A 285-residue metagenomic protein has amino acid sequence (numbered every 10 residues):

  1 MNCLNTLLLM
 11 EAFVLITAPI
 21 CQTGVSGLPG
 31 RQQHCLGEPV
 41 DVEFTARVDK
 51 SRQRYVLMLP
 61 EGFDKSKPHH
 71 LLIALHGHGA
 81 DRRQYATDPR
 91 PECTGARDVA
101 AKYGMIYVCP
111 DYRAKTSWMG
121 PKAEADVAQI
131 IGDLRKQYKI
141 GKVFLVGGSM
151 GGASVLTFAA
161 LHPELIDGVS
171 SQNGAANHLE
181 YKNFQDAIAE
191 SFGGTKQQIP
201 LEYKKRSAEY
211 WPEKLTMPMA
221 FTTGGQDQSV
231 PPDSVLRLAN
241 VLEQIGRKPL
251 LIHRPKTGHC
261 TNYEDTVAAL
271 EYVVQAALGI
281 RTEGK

Functional and structural regions predicted by a protein language model:
P19-H69, P249, L270, G279-K285: A domain-start/cap signature at the N-terminus of enzymes
D64-P68, L75-S117: Short substrate-entry loop that stabilizes the transition state in hydrolases
Q84-P91, G174-W211, M217: Mobile cap/lid helix-loop segments that gate and shape the active-site cleft of serine hydrolases
W118-Q137: Alpha/beta-hydrolase active-site loop
M119, S229, L236-K285: C-terminal catalytic histidine-bearing segment of alpha/beta-hydrolase fold enzymes
K142-A187: Primarily recognizes the serine-hydrolase "nucleophile elbow" in alpha/beta-hydrolase and SGNH/GDSL folds
L215, F221-T223, D227: Short beta-strand/loop motif that positions the catalytic acidic residue of the alpha/beta-hydrolase fold
